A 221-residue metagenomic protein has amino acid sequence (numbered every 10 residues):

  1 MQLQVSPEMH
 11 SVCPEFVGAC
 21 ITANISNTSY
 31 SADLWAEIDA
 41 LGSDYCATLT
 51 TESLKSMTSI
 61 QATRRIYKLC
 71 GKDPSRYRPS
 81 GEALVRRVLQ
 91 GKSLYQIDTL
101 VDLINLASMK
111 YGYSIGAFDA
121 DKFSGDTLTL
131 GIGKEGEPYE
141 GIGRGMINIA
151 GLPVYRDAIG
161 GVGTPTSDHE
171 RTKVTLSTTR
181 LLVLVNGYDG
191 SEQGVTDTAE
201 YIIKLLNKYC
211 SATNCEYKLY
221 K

Functional and structural regions predicted by a protein language model:
M1-K221: Charge-biased, low-complexity intrinsically disordered regions
